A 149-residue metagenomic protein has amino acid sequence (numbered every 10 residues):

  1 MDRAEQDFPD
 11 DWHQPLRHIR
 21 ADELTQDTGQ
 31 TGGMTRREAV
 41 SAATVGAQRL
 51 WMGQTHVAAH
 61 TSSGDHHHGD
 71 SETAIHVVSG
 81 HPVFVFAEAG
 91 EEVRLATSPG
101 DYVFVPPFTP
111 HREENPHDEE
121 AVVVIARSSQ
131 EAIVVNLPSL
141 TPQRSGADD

Functional and structural regions predicted by a protein language model:
M1-R49, G64, S139-D149: A short, N-terminal "cap"/entry segment at the start of jelly-roll beta-barrel domains of the cupin/DSBH fold
R3-P15, E91, P110-D149: Double-stranded beta-helix
R36, M52-H56, A74, R94 (+3 more regions): Conserved hydrophobic/aromatic beta-strand scaffold that supports enzyme active sites
R36, V40, G53-G69, P107: Conserved short histidine dyad/triad with adjacent acidic residue
V40-A43, A59-T61, E88-G90, D101 (+1 more regions): Short, well-ordered turn and helix-capping elements at secondary-structure junctions
V45, D70, A89, D118-E119: Short strand-connecting beta-turns/loops that link adjacent beta-strands
S62, H68-P99: A short beta-strand-loop-beta hairpin characteristic of the jelly-roll/cupin
G64-H66, F84-V85, V93, V105 (+1 more regions): Short beta-strand His + acidic residue motifs that chelate non-heme Fe in jelly-roll/DSBH and cupin folds
